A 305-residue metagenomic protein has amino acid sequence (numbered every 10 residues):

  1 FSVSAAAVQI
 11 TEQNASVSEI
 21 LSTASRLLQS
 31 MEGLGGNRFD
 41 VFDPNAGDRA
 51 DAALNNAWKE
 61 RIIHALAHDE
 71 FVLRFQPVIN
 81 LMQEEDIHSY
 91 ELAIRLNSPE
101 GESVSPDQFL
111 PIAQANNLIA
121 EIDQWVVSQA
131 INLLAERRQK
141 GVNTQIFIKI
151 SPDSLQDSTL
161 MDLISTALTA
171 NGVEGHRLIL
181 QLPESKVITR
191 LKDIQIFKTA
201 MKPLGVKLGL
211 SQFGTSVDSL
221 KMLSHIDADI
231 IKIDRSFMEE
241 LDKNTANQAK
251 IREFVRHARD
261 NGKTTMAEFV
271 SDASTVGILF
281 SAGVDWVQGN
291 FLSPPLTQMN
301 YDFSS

Functional and structural regions predicted by a protein language model:
S2, Q9, M82, D86-E91 (+3 more regions): Catalytic core of bacterial c-di-GMP phosphodiesterases, primarily the EAL and HD-GYP domains, capturing alpha-helical
S2-A6, R38, E70-V72, N143-F147 (+3 more regions): Residues at or immediately flanking beta-strands
S2-I20, N45-A50, P77-Q83, L96-G101 (+2 more regions): Catalytic strand-loop-helix junctions within cyclic-nucleotide turnover domains
T11, V17-S18, R26-R74, A113-N117 (+3 more regions): C-di-GMP signaling machinery
I20-L27, W58, L92, I112-A113 (+5 more regions): Structural preference for long, well-ordered alpha-helical segments in enzyme cores
Q29, N97-P99, S151-S158, R177-L191 (+1 more regions): EAL-family c-di-GMP phosphodiesterase catalytic domain
D51-I112, K149, L210, Q288 (+1 more regions): Active-site core of bacterial EAL-family cyclic-dinucleotide phosphodiesterase domains
N55, D123, I194, N247 (+1 more regions): Short, conserved glycine- and acidic-residue-centered signature motifs in active-site or ligand-binding loops
